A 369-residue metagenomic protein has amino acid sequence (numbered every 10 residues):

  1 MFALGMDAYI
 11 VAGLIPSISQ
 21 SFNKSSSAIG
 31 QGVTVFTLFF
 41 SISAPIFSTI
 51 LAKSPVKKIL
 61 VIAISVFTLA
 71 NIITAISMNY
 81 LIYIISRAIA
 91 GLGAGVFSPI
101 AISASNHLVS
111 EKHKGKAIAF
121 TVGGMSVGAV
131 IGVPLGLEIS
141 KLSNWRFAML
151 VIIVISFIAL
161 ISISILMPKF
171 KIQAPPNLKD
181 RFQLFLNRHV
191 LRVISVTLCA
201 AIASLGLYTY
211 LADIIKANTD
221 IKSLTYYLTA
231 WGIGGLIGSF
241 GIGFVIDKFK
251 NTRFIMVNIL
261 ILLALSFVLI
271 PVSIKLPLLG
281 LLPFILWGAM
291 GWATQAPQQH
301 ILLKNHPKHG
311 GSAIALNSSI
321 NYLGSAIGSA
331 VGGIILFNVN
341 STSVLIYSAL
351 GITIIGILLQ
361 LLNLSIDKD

Functional and structural regions predicted by a protein language model:
M1-S26, A44-F47, L207-A212: Extracytoplasmic
I42-L81: Conserved MFS/SLC helix-loop-helix module at the cytosolic interface between two early adjacent transmembrane helices
A44-P55, S239-N251, L336-F337: Helix-to-loop junctions at the C-terminal end of transmembrane segments in multipass secondary transporters
A70, L81-I89, L278-L286: Paired small-residue
I82, E111-I165, Y210, I214: Helix-loop-helix hairpin linking two adjacent transmembrane segments in secondary transporters
S86-M125: Cytoplasmic helix-loop-helix junction between adjacent transmembrane helices in 12-TM secondary transporters
R253-Q298: C-terminal transmembrane helical hairpin of 12-TM major facilitator-type secondary transporters
K304-S341, A349: A late C-terminal transmembrane helix in Major Facilitator Superfamily
